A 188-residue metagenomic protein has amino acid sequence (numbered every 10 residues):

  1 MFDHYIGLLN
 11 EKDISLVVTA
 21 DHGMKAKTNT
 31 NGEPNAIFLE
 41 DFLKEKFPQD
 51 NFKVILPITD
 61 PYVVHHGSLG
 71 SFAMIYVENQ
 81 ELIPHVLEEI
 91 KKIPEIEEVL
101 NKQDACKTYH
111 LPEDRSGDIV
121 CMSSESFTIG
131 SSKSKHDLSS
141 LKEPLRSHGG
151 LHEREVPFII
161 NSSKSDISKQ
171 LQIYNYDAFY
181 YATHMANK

Functional and structural regions predicted by a protein language model:
M1-K188: Feature captures the catalytic ectodomains and active-site-proximal regions of enzymes that hydrolyze or transfer
